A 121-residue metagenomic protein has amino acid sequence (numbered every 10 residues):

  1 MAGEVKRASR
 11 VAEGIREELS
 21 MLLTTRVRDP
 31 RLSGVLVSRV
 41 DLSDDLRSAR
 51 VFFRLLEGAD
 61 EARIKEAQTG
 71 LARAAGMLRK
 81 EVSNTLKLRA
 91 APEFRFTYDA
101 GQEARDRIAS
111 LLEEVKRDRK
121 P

Functional and structural regions predicted by a protein language model:
M1-S48, R54-P121: Charge-rich, low-complexity N-terminal segments
